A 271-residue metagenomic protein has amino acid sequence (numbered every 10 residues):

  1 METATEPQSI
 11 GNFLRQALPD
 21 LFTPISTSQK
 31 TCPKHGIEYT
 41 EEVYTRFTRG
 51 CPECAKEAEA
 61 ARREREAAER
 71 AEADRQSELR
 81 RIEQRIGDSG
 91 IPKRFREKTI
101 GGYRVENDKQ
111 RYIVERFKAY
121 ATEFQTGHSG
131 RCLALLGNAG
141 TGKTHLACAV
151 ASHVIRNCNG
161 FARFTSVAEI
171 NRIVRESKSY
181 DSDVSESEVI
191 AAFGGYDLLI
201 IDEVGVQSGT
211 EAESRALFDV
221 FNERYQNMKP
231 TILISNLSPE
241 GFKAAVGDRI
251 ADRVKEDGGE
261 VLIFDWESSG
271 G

Functional and structural regions predicted by a protein language model:
M1-E106, R111, V261-L262, G271: A short, basic N-terminal segment
R104, R111-L133: P-loop NTPase catalytic core of nucleic-acid-dependent motor ATPases
R111-K118, A151, I155-G195: Short glycine-rich substrate-engagement loop in P-loop NTPases that contacts/grips substrate
H128-A147: Walker A/P-loop nucleotide-binding motif
A151, R156, I170-S177, V206-G271: Replace "adjacent to P-loop NTPase cores in ATP/GTP-dependent enzymes" with "adjacent to NTP-binding cores
G160-F161, G195-L198, N227-L233: Loop/turn-to-beta-strand initiation segments
D202-V204: Walker B catalytic acidic pair
